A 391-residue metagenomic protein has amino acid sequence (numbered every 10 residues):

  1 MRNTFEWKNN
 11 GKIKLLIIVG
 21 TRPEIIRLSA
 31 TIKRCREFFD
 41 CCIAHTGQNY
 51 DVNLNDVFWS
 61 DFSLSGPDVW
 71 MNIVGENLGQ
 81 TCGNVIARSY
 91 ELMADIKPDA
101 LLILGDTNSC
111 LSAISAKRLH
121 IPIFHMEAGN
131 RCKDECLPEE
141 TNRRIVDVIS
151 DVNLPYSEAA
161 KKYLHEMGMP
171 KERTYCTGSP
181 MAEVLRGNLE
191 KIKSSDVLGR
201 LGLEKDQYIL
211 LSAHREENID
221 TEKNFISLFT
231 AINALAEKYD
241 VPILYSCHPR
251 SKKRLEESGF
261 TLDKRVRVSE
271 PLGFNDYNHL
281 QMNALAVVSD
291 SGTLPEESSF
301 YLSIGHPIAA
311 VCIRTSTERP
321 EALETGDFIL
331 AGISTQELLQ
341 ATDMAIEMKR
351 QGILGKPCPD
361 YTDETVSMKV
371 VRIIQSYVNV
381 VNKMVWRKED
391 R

Functional and structural regions predicted by a protein language model:
M1-V241, S251-R391: Nucleotide-activated sugar donor-binding and catalytic core shared by glycosyltransferases and related lipid-linked
